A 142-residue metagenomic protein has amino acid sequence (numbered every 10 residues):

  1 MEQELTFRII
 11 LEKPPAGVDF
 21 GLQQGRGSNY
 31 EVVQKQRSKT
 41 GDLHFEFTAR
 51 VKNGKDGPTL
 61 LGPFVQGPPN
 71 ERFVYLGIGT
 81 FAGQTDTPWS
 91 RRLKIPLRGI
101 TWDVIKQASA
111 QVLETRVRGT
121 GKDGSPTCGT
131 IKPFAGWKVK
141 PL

Functional and structural regions predicted by a protein language model:
M1-Q3: Extracellular ectodomain segments of secreted/surface proteins
L5-L11: A short, amphipathic beta-strand motif
R8, G21-V32, V139-P141: Short loop/turn and low-complexity linker motifs enriched in small/turn-promoting residues
I10, R50, K94-P96: Generic structural detector for well-ordered beta-strands
E12-G17: Short proline/glycine-enriched turn/loop motifs at strand-loop junctions of beta-rich domains
D19-L22, T59-L61: Beta-strand acidic-aromatic groove motif in beta-rich domains, primarily in extracellular
G27-F81: Tryptophan-paired
F81-L142: Extracellular beta-sheet/turn segments enriched in Thr/Pro/Gly and aliphatic residues
